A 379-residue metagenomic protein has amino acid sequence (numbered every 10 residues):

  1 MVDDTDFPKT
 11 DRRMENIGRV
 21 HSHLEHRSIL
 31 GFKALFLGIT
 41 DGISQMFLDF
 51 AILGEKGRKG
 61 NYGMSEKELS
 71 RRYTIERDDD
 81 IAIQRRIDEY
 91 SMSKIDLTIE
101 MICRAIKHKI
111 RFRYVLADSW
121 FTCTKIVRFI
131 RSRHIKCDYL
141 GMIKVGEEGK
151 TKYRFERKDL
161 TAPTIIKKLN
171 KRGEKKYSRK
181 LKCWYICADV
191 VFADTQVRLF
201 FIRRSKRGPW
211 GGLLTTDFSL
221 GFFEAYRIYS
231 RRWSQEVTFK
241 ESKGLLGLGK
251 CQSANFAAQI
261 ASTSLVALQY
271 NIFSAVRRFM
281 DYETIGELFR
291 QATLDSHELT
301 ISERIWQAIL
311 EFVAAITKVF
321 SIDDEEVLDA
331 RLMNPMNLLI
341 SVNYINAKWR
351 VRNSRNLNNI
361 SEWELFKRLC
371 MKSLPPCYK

Functional and structural regions predicted by a protein language model:
M1-D6, F222-S253: Short amphipathic alpha-helical "interface-anchor" segments enriched in bulky aromatics
M1-L69, W184-C187: Active-site-proximal, Lys/Arg-enriched surface segment that forms a nucleic-acid-binding/basic interface patch
T5-D6, A51, W120, I143-G146 (+1 more regions): Anionic group-transfer/hydrolysis microenvironments
D6-F7, G42, F121-C123, G146-E148 (+2 more regions): Short, solvent-exposed loop/turn segments at secondary-structure junctions
E68-I202, I285-R290, L294-D295, L328-I345 (+3 more regions): An internal, acidic/charged active-site-proximal segment that coordinates divalent cations and/or engages
T195-L220, W233: Charge-patterned, long linear interaction tracts outside catalytic cores
G249-I309: Basic, amphipathic alpha-helical segments enriched in Lys/Arg and hydrophobic/aromatic residues
